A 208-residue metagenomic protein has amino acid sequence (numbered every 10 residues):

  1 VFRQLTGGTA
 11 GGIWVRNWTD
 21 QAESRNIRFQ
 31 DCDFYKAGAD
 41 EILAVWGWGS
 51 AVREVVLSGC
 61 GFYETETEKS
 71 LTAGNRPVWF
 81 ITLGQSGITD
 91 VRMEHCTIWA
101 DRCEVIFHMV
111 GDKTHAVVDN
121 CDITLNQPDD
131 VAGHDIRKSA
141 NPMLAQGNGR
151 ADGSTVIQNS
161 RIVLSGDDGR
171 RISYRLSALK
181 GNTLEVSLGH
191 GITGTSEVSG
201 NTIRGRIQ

Functional and structural regions predicted by a protein language model:
V1-F2, S24-F29, V52-S58, I88-H95 (+6 more regions): All-beta strand scaffolds that present successive hydrophobic residues in beta-strands
T6-W14, F34-V45, T65-V78, S86 (+5 more regions): Short glycine/acidic-rich loop motifs that flank beta-strands on beta-rich extracellular proteins
T9-A22, G47-S50, L83-Q85, M109-G111 (+1 more regions): Extracellular beta-strand-rich solenoid/capping regions of secreted or surface-exposed proteins that bind or remodel
W18-D20, T67-E68, G149-A151, D168: Alpha-helix termini
T183-L184: Threonine-centered tandem repeat motifs in low-complexity domains
